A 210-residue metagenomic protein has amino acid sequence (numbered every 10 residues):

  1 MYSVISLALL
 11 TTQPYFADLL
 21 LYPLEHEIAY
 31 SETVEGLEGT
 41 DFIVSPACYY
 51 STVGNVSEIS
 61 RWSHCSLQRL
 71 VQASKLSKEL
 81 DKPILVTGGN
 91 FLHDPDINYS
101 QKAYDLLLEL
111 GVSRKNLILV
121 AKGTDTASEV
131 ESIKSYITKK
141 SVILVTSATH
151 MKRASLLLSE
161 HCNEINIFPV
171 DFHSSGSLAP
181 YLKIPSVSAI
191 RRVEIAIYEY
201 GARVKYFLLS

Functional and structural regions predicted by a protein language model:
M1-P14: Hydrophobic membrane-insertion alpha-helices, especially the h-region of bacterial N-terminal signal peptides
P14-S186: A structural signal for short, hydrophobic/glycine-enriched beta-strand patches
F16-L19, P23, R192-S210: A transmembrane-helix-recognition feature enriched in membrane-embedded lipid enzymes and envelope glyco-/phospholipid
K183-I195: Short, flexible active-site recognition loops that position polar ligands and cofactors
